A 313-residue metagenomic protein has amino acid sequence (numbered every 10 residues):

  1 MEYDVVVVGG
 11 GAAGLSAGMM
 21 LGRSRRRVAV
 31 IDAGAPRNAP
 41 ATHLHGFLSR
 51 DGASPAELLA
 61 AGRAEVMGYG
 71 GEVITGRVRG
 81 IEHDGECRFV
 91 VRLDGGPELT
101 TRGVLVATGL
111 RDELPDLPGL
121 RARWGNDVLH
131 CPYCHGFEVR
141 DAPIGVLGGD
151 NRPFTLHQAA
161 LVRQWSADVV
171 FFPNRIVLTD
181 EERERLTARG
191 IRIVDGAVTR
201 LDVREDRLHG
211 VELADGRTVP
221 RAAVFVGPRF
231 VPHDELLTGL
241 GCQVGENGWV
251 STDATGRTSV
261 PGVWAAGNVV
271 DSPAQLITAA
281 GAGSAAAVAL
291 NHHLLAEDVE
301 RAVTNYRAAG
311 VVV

Functional and structural regions predicted by a protein language model:
M1-V5, V73-A142, V224-G227, V250-A254 (+1 more regions): FAD-binding core/adjacent interface of flavoenzyme oxidoreductases
Y3-E57, P143, P153-I176: Beta1-alpha1 glycine-rich phosphate/pyrophosphate-binding loop at the start of Rossmann-like nucleotide-binding domains
G11-A12, L110-D112, N151-P153, V270: Residue-level detector of alpha-helix initiation sites
G18-M19, L156-A160, A266-V313: A conserved FAD-binding loop/helix module that cradles the flavin
R23, R27, A33-A35, T42-Y69 (+2 more regions): N-terminal glycine-rich dinucleotide-binding loop that anchors FAD/FMN and/or NAD(P) in oxidoreductases
A60, V66-L93, E98-T101, Q164-S251 (+1 more regions): A Rossmann-like FAD-binding core segment of flavoenzymes
A122-E138, P228-Q275, H292: FAD-site-proximal beta/loop scaffold in flavoenzymes
N126-Y133, V146-A159, T179-D180: Active-site glycine-rich loop that binds ribose-phosphate moieties when present
